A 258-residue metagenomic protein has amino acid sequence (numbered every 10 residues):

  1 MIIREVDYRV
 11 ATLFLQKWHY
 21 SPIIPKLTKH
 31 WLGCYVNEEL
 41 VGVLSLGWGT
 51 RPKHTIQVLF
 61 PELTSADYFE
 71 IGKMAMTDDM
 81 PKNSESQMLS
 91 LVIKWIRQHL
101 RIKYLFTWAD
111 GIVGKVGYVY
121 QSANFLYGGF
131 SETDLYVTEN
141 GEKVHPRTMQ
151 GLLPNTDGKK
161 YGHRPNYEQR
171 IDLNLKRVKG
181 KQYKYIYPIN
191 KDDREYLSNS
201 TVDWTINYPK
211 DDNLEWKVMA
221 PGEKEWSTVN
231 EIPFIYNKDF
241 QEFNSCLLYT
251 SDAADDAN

Functional and structural regions predicted by a protein language model:
M1-K26: Short amphipathic alpha-helix that is part of the acyltransferase structural core
E5, G47-L175: Acyl-donor binding region in acyl/amide transferases
L15, K29-L44: Conserved beta-hairpin
I23-L32, K53: A short helix-loop-beta-strand connector motif used in the catalytic cores of GNAT acetyltransferases and, in some
K29, G180-Y185: Short hydrophobic/aromatic beta-strand or adjacent loop that forms the aromatic wall/cage of a ligand/substrate-binding
S198-S245: Short, cationic low-complexity segments
Y249-A254: Conserved small/polar residues in nucleotide/adenosyl-binding loops
